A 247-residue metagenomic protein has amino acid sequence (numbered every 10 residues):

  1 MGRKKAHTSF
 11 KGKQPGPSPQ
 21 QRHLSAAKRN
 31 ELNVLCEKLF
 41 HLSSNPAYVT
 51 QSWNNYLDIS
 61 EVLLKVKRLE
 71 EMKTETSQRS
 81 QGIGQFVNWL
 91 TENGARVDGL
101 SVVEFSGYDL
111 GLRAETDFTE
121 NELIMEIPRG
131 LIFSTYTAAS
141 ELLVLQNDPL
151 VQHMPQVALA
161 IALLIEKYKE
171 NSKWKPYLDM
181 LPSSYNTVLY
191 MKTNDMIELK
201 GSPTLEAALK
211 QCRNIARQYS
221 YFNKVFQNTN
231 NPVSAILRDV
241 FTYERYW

Functional and structural regions predicted by a protein language model:
M1-K13: PEST-like, low-complexity acidic/proline-rich intrinsically disordered segments, predominantly at protein N-termini
P15-G82, N88, D98, F105-Y108 (+1 more regions): SET-domain substrate-recognition elements in eukaryotic SAM-dependent protein methyltransferases
A95: Short, Gly/Pro- and small/polar-rich lid/capping loops
